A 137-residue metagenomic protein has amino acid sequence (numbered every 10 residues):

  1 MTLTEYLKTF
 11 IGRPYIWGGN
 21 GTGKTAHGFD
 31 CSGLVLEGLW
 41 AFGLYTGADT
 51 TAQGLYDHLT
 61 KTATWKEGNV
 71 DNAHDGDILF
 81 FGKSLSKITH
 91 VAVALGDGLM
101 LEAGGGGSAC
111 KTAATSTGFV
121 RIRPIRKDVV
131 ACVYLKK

Functional and structural regions predicted by a protein language model:
M1-T60, H74-D75, G82-H90, L101-A103 (+2 more regions): N-terminal capping segments
T2-L3, K66-G68, S116-I122: Intrinsically disordered, low-complexity boundary segments flanking structured domains
A63-H74: Short acidic low-complexity segments
A94-G98: Short acidic-glycine loop/turn motifs at beta-strand connectors
A103-R123: Catalytic alpha/beta core of large soluble enzyme barrels
S116-K137: Active-site or metal-binding loop neighborhoods of secreted/extracellular toxin and effector enzymes
